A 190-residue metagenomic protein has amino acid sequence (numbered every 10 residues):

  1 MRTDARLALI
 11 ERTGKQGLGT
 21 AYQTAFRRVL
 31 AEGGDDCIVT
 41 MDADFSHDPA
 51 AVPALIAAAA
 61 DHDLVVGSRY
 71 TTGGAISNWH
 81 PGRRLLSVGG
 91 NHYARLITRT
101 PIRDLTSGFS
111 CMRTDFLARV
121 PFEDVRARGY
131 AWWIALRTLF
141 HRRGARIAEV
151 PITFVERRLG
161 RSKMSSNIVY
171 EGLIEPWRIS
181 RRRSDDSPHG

Functional and structural regions predicted by a protein language model:
M1-R2, L9: Acidic helix N-cap motif at the loop->helix transition within catalytic regions of sugar-transfer enzymes
T3, R99, F122-G190: Hydrophobic helical membrane-anchoring modules
T3-D4, E32: Acidic-histidine catalytic/liganding microenvironments
A8-R28, P49-Y130, R157-Y170: Acceptor/aglycone-binding surface of glycosyltransferases and processive sugar-polymer synthases
R27, A31, A57, T138 (+1 more regions): Short, well-ordered alpha-helices that flank and scaffold nucleotide-derived cofactor binding pockets
G34-D35, D61-L64, A145: Short, high-confidence coil segments that cap the C-terminus of an alpha-helix and link into the following beta-strand
G34-S46: Short beta-strand-to-loop acidic/aromatic patch adjacent to the donor-nucleotide binding site
T40, V66-S68, V150-I152: Short glycine/serine/threonine-enriched helix-capping/active-site loop that flanks the nucleotide-sugar donor pocket
